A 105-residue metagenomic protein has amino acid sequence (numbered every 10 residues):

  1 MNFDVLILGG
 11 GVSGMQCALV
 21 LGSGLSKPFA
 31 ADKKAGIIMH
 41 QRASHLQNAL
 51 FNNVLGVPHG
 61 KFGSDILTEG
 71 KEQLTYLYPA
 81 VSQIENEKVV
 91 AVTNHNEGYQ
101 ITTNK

Functional and structural regions predicted by a protein language model:
M1, A31, H95-E97: Short, basic and Ser/Thr-rich N-terminal targeting/leader segments
M1-F3, T102-K105: Core beta-strand elements of the Rossmann-like FAD/NAD(P) dinucleotide-binding domain in flavoenzyme oxidoreductases
F3-Q73, A80: Beta1-alpha1 glycine-rich phosphate/pyrophosphate-binding loop at the start of Rossmann-like nucleotide-binding domains
Y78, Q83-E85: Domain-scale terminal segments
V81, Y99-T102: A structural feature recognizing the 12-helix transmembrane core of secondary solute carriers
E85-G98: A conserved short coil-to-beta-strand element within the FAD-binding core of flavoproteins
